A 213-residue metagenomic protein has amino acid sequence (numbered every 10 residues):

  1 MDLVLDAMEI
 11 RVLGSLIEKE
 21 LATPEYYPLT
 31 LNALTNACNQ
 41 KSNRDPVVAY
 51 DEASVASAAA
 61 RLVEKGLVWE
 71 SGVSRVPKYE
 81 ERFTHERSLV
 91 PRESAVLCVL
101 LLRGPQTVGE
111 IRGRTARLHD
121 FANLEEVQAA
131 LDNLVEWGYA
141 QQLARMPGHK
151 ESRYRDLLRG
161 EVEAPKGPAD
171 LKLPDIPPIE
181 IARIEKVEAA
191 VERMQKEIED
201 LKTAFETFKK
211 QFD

Functional and structural regions predicted by a protein language model:
M1-I10, A22-E25, N43, V48 (+1 more regions): Eukaryotic, polar/proline-rich low-complexity intrinsically disordered regions
D6-E25, R87-G104, E136: Positively charged, polyanion-binding regions of nucleic-acid-associated proteins
T23-A49, P105-F121: Short acidic, hydrophobic short linear motifs in intrinsically disordered regions
A56-A59, V63-S74, L131-M146: A short, conserved structural fragment
S74, E81-E110, S152, D156-A182 (+1 more regions): Short, amphipathic alpha-helical interaction segments positioned at domain boundaries
F83-A130, G138-Q141, R145-P147: Extended, charged alpha-helical interaction scaffolds
R114, A144-L158, E199, T203-D213: Helical coiled-coil/dimerization "stalks" and their immediately adjacent regulatory linkers at helix->disorder
L173-Q211: Amphipathic alpha-helical oligomerization/assembly segments
